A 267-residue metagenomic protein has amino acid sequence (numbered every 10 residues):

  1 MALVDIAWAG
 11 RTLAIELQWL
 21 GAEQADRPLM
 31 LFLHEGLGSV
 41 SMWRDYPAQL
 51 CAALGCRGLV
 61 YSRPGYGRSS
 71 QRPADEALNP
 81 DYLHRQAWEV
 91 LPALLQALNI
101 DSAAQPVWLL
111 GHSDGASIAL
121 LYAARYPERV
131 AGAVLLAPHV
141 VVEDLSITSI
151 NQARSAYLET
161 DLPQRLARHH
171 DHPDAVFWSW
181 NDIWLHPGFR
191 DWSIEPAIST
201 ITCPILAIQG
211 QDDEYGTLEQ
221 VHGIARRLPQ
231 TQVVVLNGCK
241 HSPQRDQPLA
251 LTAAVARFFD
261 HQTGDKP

Functional and structural regions predicted by a protein language model:
G10-G21: A short loop-to-beta-strand scaffold at the N-terminal edge of the catalytic core in hydrolase folds
L20-R72: Conserved HGGG/HGGXW glycine-rich cap/lid loop of the alpha/beta-hydrolase fold
V60-V107: Active-site loop/oxyanion-hole signature of alpha/beta-hydrolase fold enzymes
Q105-E143: Conserved hydrolase catalytic core segment
W180-A197: Active-site nucleophile elbow and catalytic-triad environment of alpha/beta-hydrolase enzymes
I201, A207-Q209: Short beta-strand/loop motif that positions the catalytic acidic residue of the alpha/beta-hydrolase fold
D212-G216: Acidic catalytic loop of the alpha/beta-hydrolase fold
N237-P267: Catalytic active-site module of serine/aspartate enzymes centered on a nucleophile-bearing elbow/loop
